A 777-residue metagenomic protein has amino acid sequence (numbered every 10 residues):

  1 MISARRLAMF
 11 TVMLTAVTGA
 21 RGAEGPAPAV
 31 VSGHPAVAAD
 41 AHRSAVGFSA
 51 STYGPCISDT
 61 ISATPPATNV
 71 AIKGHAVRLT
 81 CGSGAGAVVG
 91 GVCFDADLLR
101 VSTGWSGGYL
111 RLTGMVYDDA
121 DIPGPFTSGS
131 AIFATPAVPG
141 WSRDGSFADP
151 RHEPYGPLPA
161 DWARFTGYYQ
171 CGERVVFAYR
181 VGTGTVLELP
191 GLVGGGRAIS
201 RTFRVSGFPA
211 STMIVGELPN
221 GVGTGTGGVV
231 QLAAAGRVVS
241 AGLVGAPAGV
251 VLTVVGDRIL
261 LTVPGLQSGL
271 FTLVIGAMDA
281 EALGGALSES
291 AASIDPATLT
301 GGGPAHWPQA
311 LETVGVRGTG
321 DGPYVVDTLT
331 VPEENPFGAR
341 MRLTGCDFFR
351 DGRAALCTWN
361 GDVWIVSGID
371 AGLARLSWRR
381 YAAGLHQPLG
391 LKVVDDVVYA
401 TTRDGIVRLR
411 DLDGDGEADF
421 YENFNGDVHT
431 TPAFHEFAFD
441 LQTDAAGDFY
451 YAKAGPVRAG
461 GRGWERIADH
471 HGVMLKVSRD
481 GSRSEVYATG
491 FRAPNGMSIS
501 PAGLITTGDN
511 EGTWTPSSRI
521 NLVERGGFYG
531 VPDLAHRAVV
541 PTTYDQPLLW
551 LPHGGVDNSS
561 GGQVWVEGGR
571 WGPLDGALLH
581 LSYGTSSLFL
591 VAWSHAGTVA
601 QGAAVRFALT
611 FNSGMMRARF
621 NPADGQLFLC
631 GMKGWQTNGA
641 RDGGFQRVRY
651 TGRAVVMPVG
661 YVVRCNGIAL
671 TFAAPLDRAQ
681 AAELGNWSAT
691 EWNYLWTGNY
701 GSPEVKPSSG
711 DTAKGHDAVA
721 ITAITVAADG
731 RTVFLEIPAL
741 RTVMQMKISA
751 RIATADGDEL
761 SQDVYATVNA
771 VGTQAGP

Functional and structural regions predicted by a protein language model:
G22-H75, M278-P332, T773-P777: N-terminal pre-domain segments of enzymes
E24-L189, V193-S200, T212-G236: Beta-strand-rich N-terminal accessory domains
F177-V181, R201-V205, M213-E217, G265-E281 (+1 more regions): Short, hydrophobic/aromatic-enriched beta-strand segments in well-ordered soluble domains
I199-R201, N666-L670, V733: Structural beta-strand segments of beta-rich domains
A234-W307: Extended acidic/polar, glycine-enriched regions that form or flank non-catalytic beta-rich accessory modules
A282, A286-G667, R678: Beta-propeller domains with acidic blade repeats across secreted/periplasmic ectodomains and cytosolic WD/CNH propellers
S288, D295, G652-P658, D677 (+1 more regions): Acidic, Ser/Thr/Gly/Pro-rich low-complexity segments and short DxT(G/T)-type signature motifs
A673-A723, S749-A753, D763-Y765: Short, surface-exposed alpha-helix to beta-strand junction/turn motifs within ectodomains of secreted and cell-envelope
